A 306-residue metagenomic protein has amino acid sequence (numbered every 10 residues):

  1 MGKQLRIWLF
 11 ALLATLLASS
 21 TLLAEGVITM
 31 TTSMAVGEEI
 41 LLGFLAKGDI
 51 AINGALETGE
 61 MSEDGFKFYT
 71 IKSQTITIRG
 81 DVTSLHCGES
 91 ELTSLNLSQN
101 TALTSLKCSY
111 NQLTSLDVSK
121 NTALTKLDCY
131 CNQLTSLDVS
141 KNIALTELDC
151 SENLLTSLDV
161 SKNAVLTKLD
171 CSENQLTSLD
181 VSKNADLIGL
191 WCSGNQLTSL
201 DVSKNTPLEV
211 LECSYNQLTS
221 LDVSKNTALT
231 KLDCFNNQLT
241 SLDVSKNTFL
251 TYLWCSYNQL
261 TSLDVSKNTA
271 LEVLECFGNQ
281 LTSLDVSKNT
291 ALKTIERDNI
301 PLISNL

Functional and structural regions predicted by a protein language model:
G2-T101, K120, K141, K162 (+7 more regions): N-terminal capping/linker segments that flank leucine-rich repeat
L85, L106-C108, L127-C129, L148-C150 (+7 more regions): Conserved hydrophobic beta-strand positions in leucine-rich repeat
N96-L97, S105-K107, T122, I143 (+9 more regions): Intrinsic-disorder/low-complexity detector
S98-L113, S119-K120, Y130: Conserved, compact domain cores that house catalytic/ligand-binding motifs in diverse enzymes and effector modules
L113, L124-L127, L134, L145-L148 (+11 more regions): Leucine-biased recognition of intrinsically disordered, low-complexity hydrophobic segments
D264-T290: Ankyrin-repeat and related helical/solenoid repeat scaffolds used for protein-protein interactions
